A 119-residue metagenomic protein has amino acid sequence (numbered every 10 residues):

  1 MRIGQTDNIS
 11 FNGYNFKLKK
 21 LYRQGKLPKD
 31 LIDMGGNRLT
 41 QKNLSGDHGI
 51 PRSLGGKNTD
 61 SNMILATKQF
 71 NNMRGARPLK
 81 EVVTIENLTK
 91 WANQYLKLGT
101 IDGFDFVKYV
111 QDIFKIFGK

Functional and structural regions predicted by a protein language model:
M1-M34: Short, charged surface segments at domain edges that flank catalytic/cofactor-binding sites
M1-Q5, N37-R38, V82-K119: Extended charged
L18-L21, A66-T67, K119: Mature, folded catalytic cores of secreted/periplasmic enzymes
Y22-G25, L31, N43, V83 (+2 more regions): Generic low-complexity, intrinsically disordered sequence content enriched in small uncharged/hydrophobic residues
G35-L65, R74-A76: Histidine-centered nuclease catalytic patch
M63-N93: Short Cys/His-centered divalent metal-binding micro-motifs
